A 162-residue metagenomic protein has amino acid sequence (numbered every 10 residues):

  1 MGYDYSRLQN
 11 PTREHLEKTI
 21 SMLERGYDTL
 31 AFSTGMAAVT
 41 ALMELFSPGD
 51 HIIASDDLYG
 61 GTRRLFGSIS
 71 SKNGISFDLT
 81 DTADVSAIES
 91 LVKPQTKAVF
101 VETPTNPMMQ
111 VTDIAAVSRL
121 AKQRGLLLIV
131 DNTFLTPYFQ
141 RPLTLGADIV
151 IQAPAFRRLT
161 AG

Functional and structural regions predicted by a protein language model:
M1-L23, Y27: A glycine-/small-polar-enriched, mobile loop at the entrance of the PLP active site in fold-type I
T29-G162: Conserved PLP-enzyme active-site core in the AAT-like
